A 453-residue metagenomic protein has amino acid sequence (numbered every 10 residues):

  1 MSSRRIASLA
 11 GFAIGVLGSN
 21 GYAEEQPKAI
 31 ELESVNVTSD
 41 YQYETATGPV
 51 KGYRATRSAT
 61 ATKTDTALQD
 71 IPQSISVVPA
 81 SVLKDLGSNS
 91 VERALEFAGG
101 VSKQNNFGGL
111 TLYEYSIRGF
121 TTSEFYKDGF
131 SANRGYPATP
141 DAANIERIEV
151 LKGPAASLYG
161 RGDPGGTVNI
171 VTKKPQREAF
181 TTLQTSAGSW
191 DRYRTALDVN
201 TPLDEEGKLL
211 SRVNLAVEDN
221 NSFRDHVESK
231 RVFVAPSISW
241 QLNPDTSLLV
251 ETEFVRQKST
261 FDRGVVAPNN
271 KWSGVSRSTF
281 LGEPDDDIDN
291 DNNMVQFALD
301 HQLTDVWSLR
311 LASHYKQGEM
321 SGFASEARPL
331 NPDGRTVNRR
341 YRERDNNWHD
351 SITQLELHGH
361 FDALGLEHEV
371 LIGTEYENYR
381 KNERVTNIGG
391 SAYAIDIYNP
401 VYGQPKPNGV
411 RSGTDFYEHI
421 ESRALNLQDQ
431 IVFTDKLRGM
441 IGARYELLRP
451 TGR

Functional and structural regions predicted by a protein language model:
K28, R177-T181, Y193, G207-S211 (+5 more regions): Outer-envelope beta-barrel architecture signal
E33-A179, L183: Acidic, small-polar-rich N-terminal luminal/periplasmic segments of exported/outer-membrane proteins
V78, L86, L112, G165 (+6 more regions): Transmembrane beta-barrel architecture of outer-membrane proteins
S116, N169, D198-N200, S237 (+3 more regions): Outer-membrane beta-barrel architecture
R134, N144-E146, S157-P236, L242-T246 (+1 more regions): Outer-membrane beta-barrel translocator/receptor signature
T185-D191, T201, V217-N221, K230-V232 (+5 more regions): Transmembrane beta-strands of outer-membrane beta-barrel pores
E218-S222, V232-Q302, A312-W348, S391-T414 (+2 more regions): Acidic/polar loop-and-plug regions of large Gram-negative outer-membrane beta-barrel proteins
A298-G318, R340-R453: Face-selective signature of the C-terminal outer-membrane beta-barrel domain
